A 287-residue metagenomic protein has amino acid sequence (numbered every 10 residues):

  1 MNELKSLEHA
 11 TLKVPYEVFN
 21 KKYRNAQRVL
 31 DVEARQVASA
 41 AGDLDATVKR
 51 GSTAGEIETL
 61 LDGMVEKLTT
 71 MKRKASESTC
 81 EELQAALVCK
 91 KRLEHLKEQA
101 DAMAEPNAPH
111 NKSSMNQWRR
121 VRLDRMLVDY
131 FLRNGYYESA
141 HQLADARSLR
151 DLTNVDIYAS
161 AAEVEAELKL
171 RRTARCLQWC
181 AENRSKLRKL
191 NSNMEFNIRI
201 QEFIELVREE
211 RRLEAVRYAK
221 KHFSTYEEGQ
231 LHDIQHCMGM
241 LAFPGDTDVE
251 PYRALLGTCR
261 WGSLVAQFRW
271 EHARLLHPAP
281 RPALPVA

Functional and structural regions predicted by a protein language model:
M1, S160-A287: Extended acidic/polar alpha-helical scaffold segments
M1-A104: Acidic, serine/proline-rich low-complexity intrinsically disordered regions
E3-S6, A10, P109-N116, R133 (+1 more regions): N-proximal short alpha-helices
V18, N25, Q36-S39, D43 (+15 more regions): Acidic, Ser/Thr-rich intrinsically disordered and amphipathic helical segments
A54, E58-T69, R73-E82, R122 (+5 more regions): Long, highly charged low-complexity segments
V88-S113, Y137-S148, R175-L187: Repeat-mediated protein-protein interaction surfaces in helical alpha-solenoids
H110-R119, R147-A159, L187-E195: TPR-adjacent "capping" and linker segments in tetratricopeptide-repeat scaffold/adaptor proteins
